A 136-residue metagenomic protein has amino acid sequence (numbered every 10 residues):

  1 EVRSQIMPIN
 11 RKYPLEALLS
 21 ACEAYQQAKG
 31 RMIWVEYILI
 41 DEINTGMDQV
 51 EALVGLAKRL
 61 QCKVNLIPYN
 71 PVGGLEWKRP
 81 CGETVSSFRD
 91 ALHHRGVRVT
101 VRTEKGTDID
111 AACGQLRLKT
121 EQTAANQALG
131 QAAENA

Functional and structural regions predicted by a protein language model:
E1-R95: Conserved AdoMet/S-adenosylmethionine-binding subsite of the radical SAM
L66, V101-T103: A structural preference for short, hydrophobic beta-strand core positions in alpha/beta folds
H94, E104-A136: Radical SAM enzyme core and accessory elements
